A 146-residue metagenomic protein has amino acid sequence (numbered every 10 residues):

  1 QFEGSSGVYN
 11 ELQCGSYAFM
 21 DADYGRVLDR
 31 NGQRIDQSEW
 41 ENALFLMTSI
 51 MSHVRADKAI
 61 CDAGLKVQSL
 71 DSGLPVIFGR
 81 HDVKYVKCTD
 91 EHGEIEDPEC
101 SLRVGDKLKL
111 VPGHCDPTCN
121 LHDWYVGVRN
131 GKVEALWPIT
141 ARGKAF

Functional and structural regions predicted by a protein language model:
Q1-F146: Active-site anion/phosphate-binding pocket segments in diverse small-molecule metabolic enzymes
